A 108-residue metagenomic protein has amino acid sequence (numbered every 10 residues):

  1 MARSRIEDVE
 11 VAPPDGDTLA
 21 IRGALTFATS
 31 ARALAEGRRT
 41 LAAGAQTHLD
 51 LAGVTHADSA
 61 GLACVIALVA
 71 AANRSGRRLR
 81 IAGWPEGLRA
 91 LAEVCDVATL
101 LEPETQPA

Functional and structural regions predicted by a protein language model:
M1-A60, I66-A108: STAS-like cytosolic regulatory interaction modules
